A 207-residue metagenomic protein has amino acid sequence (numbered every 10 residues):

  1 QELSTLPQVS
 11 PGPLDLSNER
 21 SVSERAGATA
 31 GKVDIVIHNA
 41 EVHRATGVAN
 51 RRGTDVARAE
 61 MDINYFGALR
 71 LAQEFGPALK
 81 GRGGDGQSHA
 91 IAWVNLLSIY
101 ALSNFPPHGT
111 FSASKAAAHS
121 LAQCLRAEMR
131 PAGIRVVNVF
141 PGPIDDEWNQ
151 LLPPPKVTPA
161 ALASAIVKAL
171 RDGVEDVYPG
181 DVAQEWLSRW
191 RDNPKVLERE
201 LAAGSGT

Functional and structural regions predicted by a protein language model:
P13-E24, T54: The beta1-alpha1 cofactor-binding region of Rossmann-like NAD(H)/NADP(H)-dependent oxidoreductases
V36-I37: Conserved hydrophobic beta-strands of the Rossmann-like cofactor-binding core in SDR/related NAD(P)H-dependent
E41-R58, G81-Q87, P107-T110: Conserved mid-core segment of classical short-chain dehydrogenase/reductases
A72, S114: Active-site helix of classical SDR
S98: Residue(s) in the substrate-gating loop at a strand-loop-helix junction that position the organic substrate next
S103, C124-R135: Active-site-adjacent segment of SDR/Rossmann-fold oxidoreductases
N138, D146, Q150-R189: C-terminal helical subdomain
